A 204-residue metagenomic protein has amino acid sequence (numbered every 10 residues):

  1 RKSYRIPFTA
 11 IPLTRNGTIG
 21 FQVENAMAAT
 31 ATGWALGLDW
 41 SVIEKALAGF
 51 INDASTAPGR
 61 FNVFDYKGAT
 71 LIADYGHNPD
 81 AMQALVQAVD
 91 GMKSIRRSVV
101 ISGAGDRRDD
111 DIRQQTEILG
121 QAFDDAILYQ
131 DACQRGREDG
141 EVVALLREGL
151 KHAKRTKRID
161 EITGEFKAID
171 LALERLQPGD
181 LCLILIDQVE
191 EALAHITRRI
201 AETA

Functional and structural regions predicted by a protein language model:
R1-T9: Acidic-glycine-rich active-site phosphate/pyrophosphate-binding loop
P12-I19, A28-S41, K45-A204: ATP-dependent carboxylate-amine ligase
Q22: Conserved phosphate-binding catalytic cores of ATP/NTP-utilizing and phosphoryl-transfer enzymes
